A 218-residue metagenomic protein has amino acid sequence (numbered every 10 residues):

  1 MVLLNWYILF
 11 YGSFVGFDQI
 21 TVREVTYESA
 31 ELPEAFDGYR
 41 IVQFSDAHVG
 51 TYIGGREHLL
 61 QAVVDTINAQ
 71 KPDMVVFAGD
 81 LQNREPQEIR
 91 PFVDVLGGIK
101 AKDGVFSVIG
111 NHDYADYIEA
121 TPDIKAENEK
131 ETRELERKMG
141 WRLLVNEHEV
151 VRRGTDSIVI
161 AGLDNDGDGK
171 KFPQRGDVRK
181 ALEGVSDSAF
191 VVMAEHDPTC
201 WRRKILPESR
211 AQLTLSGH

Functional and structural regions predicted by a protein language model:
M1-D18: Non-catalytic terminal accessory segments
W6, A30-L32, H112: Generic structural motif
I8, V25, I158: A broad, low-specificity signal marking well-ordered, structured residues that form hydrophobic/aromatic
V15-E31: Alpha-helical transmembrane signal-anchor/signal-peptide segments
A35-H218: Soluble catalytic domains of enzymes that build or remodel membrane lipids, polysaccharides, and related
